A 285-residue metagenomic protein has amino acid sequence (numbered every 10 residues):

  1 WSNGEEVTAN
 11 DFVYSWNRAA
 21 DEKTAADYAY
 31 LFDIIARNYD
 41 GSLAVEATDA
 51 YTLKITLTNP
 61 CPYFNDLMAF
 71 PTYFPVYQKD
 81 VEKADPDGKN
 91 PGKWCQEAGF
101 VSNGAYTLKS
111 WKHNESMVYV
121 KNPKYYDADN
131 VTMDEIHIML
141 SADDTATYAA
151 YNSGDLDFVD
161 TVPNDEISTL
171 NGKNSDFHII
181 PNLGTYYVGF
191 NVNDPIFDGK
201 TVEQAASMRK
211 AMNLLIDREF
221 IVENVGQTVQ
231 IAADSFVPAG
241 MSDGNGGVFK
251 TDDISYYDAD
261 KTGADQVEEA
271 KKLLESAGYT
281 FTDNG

Functional and structural regions predicted by a protein language model:
W1-A26, K54, V202-Q204, M208-A211: Aromatic- and charge-enriched surface segment that lines or borders ligand/interaction sites
G4-E6, D11, T145-L156, G172-K173 (+1 more regions): Short helices/loops that flank or line small-molecule/ion binding pockets
D11-V13, A29-K83: Surface-exposed binding/hinge segments that line and control ligand-binding clefts or catalytic entry sites
A69-V131, E135, V267, K271-K272: Gly/Pro-rich hinge or "lid" segments in bacterial periplasmic/extracellular proteins
G92, E97, P123-T169: Ligand-site clamp/hinge motif
V120-Y125, G184-A211, N224: A bilobed periplasmic-binding-protein/Venus flytrap-type ligand-binding module shared by bacterial periplasmic
S168-P181: Ligand-binding "clamshell"
A232-D283: Structural transition elements
